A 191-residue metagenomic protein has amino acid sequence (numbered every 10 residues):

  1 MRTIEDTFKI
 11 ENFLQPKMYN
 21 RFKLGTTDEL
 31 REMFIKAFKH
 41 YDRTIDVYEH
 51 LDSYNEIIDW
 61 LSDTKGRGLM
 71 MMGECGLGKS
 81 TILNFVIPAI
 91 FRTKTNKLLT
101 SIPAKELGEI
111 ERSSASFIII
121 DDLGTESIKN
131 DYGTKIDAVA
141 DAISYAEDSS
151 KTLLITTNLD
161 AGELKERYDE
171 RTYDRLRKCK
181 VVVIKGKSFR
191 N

Functional and structural regions predicted by a protein language model:
M1-K65, V182, F189-N191: A short, basic N-terminal segment
R2-I10, T125-N191: Replace "adjacent to P-loop NTPase cores in ATP/GTP-dependent enzymes" with "adjacent to NTP-binding cores
D59-S62, P88, S144: Surface-exposed alpha-helical segments enriched in charged/polar residues
T64-K65, R112-S114, D148-S150: Short loop/turn elements that form and flank the Walker-type P-loop nucleotide-binding site in RecA-like NTPase cores
L69-M71: Hydrophobic anchor at the beta1->P-loop junction of P-loop NTPases
G76-K79: Conserved glycine(s) of the Walker
I82, V86: Hydrophobic positions on the alpha1 helix immediately C-terminal to the Walker A/P-loop
P88-S127: AAA+/P-loop NTPase substrate/partner-engagement loops
